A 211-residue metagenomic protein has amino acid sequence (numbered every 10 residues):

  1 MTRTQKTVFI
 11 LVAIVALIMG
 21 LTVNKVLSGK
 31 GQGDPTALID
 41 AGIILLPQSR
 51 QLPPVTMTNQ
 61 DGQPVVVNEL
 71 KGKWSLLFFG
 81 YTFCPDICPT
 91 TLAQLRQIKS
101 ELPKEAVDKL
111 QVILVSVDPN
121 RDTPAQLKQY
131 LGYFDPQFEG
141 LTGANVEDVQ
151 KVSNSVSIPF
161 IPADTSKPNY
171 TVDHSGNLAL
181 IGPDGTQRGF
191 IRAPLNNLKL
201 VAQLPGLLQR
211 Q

Functional and structural regions predicted by a protein language model:
M1-P54, R210-Q211: N-terminal targeting signals for export/organelle localization
L52-P53, W74-S75, S175-G176: Short loop/turn microsegments at loop-to-beta-strand junctions
T56-M57, L180: Hydrophobic beta-strand positions
V65-V66, R188: Generic structural signal for well-ordered beta-strand positions
V67-L95: Short active-site neighborhood of thiol/selenol oxidoreductases, capturing the structured segment around
T90-V152: Structural microenvironment flanking redox-active thiols in thiol-disulfide oxidoreductases
E147-Q203: Thiol/disulfide oxidoreductase modules built on the thioredoxin-like
